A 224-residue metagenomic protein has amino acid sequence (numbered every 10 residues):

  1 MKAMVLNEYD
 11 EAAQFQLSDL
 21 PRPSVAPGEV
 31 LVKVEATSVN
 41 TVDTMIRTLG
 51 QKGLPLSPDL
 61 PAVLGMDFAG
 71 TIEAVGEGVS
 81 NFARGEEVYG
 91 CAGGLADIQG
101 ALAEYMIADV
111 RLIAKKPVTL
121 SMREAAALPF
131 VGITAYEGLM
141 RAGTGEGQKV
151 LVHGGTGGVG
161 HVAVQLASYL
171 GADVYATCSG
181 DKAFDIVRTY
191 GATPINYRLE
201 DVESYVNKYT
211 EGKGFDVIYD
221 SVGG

Functional and structural regions predicted by a protein language model:
K2, E87, A172-V174: Residues at the starts of beta-strands that form the adenosine-phosphate
M4, V30-L31, L151: Conserved beta-strand elements of the Class I
P21-S38, Q51-G94: Glycine-rich beta-strand-centered segment in the early N-terminal region that forms part of a ligand/cofactor-binding
S57, N81, C91-G154: NAD(P)H dinucleotide-binding glycine-rich loop of Rossmann-like/cofactor-binding domains, especially the beta1-alpha1
G85, A103, G147, G191 (+1 more regions): Local beta-strand N-terminus motif with an aromatic residue
Y89, D216-Y219: N-terminal Rossmann-like NAD(P) cofactor-binding module of classical short-chain dehydrogenase/reductase
A126-E200: Mid-domain Rossmann-like dinucleotide-binding core that forms the NAD(H)/NADP(H) cofactor-binding site
D201-G212: Short amphipathic alpha-helix with an adjacent loop that forms part of the alpha/beta core around
